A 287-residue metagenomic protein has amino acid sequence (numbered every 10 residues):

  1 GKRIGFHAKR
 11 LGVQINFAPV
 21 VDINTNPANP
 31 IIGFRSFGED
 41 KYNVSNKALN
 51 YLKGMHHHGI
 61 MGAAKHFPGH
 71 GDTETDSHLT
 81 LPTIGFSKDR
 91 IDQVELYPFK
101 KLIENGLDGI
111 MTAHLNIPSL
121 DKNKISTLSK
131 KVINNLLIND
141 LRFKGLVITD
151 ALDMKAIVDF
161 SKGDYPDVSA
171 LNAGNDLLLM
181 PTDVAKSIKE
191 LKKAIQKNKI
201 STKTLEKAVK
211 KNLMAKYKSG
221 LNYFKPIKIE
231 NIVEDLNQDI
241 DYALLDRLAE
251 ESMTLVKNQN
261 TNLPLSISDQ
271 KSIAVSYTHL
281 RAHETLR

Functional and structural regions predicted by a protein language model:
G1-R10, K210: Active-site-adjacent structural elements in enzyme catalytic domains
Q14-P19, G174-L178: Divalent metal-dependent hydrolysis catalytic cores, especially in the metallo-beta-lactamase
V21-I31: Short, conserved phosphate-binding/catalytic loop or strand-edge motifs used in phosphoryl-/nucleotidyl-transfer
E39-K193, K197-T204, K211-M214: Second-shell residues forming the walls of enzyme active-site clefts
K210-F224: Structural signature of the thiamine diphosphate
N222-D235: Long, charged amphipathic helices and adjacent flexible linkers at domain junctions
P226-I227, Q238-N258, L263-L280: Hard-cation-handling environments
H279-R287: Single conserved hydrophobic/aromatic residue that forms the stacking wall/gate of nucleotide- or nucleobase-binding
